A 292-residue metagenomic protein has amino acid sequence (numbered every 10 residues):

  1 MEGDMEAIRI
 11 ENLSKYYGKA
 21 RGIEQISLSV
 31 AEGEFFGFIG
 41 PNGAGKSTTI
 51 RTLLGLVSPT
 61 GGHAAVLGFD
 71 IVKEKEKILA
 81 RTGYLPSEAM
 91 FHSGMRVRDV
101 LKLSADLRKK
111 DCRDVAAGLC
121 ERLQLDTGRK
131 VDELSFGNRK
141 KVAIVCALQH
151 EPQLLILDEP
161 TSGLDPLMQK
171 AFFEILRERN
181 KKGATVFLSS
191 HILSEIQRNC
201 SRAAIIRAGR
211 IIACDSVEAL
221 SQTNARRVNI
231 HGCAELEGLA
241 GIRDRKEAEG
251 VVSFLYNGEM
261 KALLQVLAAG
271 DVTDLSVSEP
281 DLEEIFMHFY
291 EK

Functional and structural regions predicted by a protein language model:
E2-G3, L255-K292: C-terminal coupling/interaction segments
G62-K73, K77-I78: Conserved ABC transporter NBD signature motif
R113-E133: Conserved ABC nucleotide-binding domain
I144: Hydrophobic anchor residue at the start of the ABC signature
Q149-Q153: A short, proline-enriched helix->beta-strand linker immediately N-terminal to the Walker B motif in ABC-type P-loop
L155-E159, L164: Catalytic Walker B motif of ABC-type/P-loop ATPase nucleotide-binding domains
F172-N257: ABC transporter nucleotide-binding domain
